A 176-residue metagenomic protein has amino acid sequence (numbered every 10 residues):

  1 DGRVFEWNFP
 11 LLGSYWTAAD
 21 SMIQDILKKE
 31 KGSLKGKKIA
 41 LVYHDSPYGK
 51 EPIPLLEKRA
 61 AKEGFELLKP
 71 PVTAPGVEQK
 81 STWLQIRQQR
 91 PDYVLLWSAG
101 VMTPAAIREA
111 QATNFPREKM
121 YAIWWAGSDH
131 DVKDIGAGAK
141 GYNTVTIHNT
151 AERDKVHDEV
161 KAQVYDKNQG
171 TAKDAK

Functional and structural regions predicted by a protein language model:
D1: Short beta-strand-centered segments that line the small-molecule binding cleft or hinge of alpha/beta clamshell
F5, A110-K176: Extracellular/periplasmic periplasmic-binding protein-like sensory domains
E6-N114, A151-V156: Extracellular/periplasmic Venus flytrap/periplasmic-binding protein
